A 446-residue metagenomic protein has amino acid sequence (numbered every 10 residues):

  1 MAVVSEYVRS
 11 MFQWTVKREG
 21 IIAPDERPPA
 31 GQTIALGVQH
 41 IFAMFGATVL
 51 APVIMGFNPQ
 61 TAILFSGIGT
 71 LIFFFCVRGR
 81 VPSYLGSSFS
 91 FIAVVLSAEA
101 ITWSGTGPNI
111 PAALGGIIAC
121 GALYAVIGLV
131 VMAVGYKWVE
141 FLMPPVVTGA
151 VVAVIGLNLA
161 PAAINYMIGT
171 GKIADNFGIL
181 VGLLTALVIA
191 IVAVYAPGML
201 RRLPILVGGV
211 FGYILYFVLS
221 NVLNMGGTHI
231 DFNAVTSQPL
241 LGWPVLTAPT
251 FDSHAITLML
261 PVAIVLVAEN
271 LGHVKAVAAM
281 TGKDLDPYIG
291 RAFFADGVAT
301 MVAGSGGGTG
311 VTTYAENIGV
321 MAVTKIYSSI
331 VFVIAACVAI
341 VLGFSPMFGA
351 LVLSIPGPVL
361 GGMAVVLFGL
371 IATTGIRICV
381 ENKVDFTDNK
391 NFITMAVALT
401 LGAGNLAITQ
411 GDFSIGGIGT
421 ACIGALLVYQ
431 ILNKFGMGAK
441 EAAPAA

Functional and structural regions predicted by a protein language model:
M1-A35, M225-V245, A279-G282, A292 (+1 more regions): Intrinsically disordered, low-complexity non-transmembrane regions of multi-pass membrane transporters
A2-P82, A93-T106: N-terminal signal-anchor module of multipass membrane proteins
F12, F45-G46, T185-Y195, L203-L206 (+5 more regions): Juxtamembrane interface elements at the cytosolic ends of transmembrane helices in multi-pass membrane proteins
G20-G31, A51, G56-F74, R78 (+2 more regions): Membrane-embedded helical hairpins/re-entrant loop segments and their flanking transmembrane helices within multi-pass
G31-A47, N176-A186, L203-P204, W243-H273: Hydrophobic, membrane-embedded alpha-helices of multi-pass small-molecule transporters
F57-I63, G79-I92, V139-T148, R201-L206 (+6 more regions): Short, non-helical or kinked segments that cap or interrupt transmembrane helices
V95-T102, A193, N317-F332, V338-L342: Interfacial segments of multi-pass membrane proteins
I110-V222, A336-A442: Membrane-embedded alpha-helical modules
